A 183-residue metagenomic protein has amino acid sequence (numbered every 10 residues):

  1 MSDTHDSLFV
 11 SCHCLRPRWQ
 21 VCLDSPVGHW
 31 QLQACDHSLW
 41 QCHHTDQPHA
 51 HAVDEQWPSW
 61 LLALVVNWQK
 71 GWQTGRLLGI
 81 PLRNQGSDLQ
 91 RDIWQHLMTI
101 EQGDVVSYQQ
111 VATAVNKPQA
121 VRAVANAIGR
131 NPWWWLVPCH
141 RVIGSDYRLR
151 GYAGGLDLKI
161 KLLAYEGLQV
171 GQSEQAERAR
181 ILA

Functional and structural regions predicted by a protein language model:
M1-P118, Q169-A183: Basic nucleic-acid-binding alpha-helical/helix-turn surface characteristic of O6-alkylguanine DNA
L97, V111, C139-H140, L162: Residue-level signal for inorganic ion chemistry
Q119-W134: Regulatory, non-catalytic segments
W135-I143: Short Lys/Arg-enriched helix C-cap and helix-to-coil transition segments that create basic nucleic-acid-contact patches
S145-A183: …primarily DNA-binding HTH/wHTH and HhH modules…
